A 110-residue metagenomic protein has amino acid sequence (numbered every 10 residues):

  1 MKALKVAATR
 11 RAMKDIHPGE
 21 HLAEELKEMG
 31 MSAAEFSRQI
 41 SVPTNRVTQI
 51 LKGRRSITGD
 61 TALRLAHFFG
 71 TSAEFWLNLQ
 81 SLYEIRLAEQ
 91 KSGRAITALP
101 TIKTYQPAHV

Functional and structural regions predicted by a protein language model:
M1-T9, T104-V110: Intrinsically disordered, low-complexity and often Lys/Arg-enriched segments
K5-M31: A short, Lys/Arg-rich alpha-helix, primarily the initiator
L26, S37, A66: The alpha-helix within a helix-turn-helix
M31-Q49: Short alpha-helical DNA-recognition segment
P43, R54, F69, Q80-Y83: The DNA-recognition helices of helix-turn-helix-type DNA-binding domains
R54-H67: Short, basic-rich loop-to-helix N-cap that marks the start of a DNA-contacting helix
H67, L77-V110: Short, charged recognition helix plus adjacent turn of helix-turn-helix-like nucleic-acid-binding domains
